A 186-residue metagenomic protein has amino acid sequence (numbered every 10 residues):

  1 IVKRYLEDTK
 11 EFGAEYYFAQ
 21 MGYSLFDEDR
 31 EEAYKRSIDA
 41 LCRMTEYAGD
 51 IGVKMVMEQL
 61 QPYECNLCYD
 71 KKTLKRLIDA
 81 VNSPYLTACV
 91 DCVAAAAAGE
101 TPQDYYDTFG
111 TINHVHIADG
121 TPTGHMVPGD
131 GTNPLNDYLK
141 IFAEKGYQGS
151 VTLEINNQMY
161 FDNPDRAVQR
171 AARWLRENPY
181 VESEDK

Functional and structural regions predicted by a protein language model:
I1-L6, R30-D39: Glycine-rich anion/phosphate-binding loops
E7, G13-E15, D39, C68-T87 (+1 more regions): Histidine-acidic metal/acid-base catalytic patches
T9-E28, I51-Q61: Active-site groove signature of glycoside hydrolases
K10, T45, G49, A143: Anion (oxyanion) recognition and catalysis
F26-R30, Q59-L60, G120-G124, N157: A short, mixed-charge helix-start or loop-turn motif at secondary-structure junctions
E64-C65: Hinge/beta->alpha junction and helix N-cap segments in small-molecule ligand-binding domains
